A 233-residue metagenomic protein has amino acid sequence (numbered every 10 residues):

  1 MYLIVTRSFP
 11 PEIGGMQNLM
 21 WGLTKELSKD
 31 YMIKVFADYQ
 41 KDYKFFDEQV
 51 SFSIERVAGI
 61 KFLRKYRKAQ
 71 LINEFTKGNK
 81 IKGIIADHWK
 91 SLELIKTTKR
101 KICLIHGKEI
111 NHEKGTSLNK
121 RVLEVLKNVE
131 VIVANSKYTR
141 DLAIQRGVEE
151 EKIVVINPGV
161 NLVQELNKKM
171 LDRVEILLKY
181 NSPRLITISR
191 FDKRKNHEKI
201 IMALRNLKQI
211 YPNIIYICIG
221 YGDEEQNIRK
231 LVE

Functional and structural regions predicted by a protein language model:
L3, L177-K195, I201-L204, I217: Conserved donor-binding/catalytic core segment of Leloir-type glycosyltransferases
T6-I13, L19-R64: N-terminal strand-loop element at the rim of the active site of nucleotide-sugar-dependent glycosyltransferases
S8-P11, I188-D192, L207, G222: Short donor-sugar binding/catalytic loops of nucleotide-sugar-dependent glycosyltransferases, especially enzymes
E12, S91-E93, R100-S117, N128-V131: A short, histidine- and acid-enriched strand-loop-helix "catalytic/donor-clamping" loop that lines the nucleotide-sugar
A37-K41, I188, I215-I228: Glycosyltransferase donor-sugar binding loop
Y39, Y138, G159: Carbohydrate-associated surface elements
F45, E113-K114, I144, G159-E175: Acidic anion/phosphate-binding donor-loop and adjacent secondary structure in glycosyltransferase catalytic cores
I85-S91: Short His-centered aromatic/hydrophobic patch
